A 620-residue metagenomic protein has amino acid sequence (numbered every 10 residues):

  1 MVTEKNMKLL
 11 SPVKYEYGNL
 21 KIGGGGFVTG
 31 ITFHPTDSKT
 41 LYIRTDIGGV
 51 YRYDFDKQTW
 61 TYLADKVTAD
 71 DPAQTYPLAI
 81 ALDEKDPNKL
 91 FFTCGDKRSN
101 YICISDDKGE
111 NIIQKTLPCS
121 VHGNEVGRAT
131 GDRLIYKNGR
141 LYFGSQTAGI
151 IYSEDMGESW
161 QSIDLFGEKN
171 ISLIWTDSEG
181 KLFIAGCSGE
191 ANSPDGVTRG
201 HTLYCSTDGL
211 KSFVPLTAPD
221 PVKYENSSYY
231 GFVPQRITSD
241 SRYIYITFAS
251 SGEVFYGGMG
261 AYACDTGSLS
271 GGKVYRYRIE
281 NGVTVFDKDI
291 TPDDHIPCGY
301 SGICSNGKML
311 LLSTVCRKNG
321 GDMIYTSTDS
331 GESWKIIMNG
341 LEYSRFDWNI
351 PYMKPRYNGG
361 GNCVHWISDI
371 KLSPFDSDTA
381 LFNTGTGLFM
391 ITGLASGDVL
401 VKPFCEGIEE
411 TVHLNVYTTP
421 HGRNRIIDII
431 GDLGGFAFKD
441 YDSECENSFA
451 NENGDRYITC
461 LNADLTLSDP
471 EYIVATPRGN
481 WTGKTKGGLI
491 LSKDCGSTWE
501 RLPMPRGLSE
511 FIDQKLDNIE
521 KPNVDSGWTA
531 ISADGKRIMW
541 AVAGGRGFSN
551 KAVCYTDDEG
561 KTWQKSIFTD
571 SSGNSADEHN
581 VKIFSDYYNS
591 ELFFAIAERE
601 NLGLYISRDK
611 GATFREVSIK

Functional and structural regions predicted by a protein language model:
M1-K620: Extracellular glycan-interacting surfaces
